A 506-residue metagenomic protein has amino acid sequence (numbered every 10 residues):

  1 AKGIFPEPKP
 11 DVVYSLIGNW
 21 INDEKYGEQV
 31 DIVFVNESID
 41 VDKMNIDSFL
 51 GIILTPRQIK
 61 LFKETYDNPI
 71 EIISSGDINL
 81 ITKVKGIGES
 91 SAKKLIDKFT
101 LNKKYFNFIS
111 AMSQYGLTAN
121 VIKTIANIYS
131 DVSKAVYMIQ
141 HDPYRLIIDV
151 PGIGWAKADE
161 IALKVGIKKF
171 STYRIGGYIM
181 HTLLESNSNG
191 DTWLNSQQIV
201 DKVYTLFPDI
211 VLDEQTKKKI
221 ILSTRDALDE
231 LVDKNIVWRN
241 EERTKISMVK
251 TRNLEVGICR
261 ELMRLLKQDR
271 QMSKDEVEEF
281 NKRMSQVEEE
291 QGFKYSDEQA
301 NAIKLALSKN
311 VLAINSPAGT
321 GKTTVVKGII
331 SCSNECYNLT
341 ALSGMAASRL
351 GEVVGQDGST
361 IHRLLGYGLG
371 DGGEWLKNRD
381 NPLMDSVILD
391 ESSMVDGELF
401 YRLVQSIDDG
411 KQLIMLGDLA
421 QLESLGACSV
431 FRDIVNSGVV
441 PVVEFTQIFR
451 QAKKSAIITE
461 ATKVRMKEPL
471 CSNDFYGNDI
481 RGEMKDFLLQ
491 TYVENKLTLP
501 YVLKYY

Functional and structural regions predicted by a protein language model:
A1-K9: Beta-strand/loop nucleic-acid-binding surfaces
P10-Y26: Flexible glycine-rich surface loops and low-complexity tracts that mediate binding to linear polymers
S113, L184-S188, N235-K304: Pre-P-loop entry segment of helicase/translocase ATPase cores
K322: Conserved lysine of the Walker
V325, I329: Hydrophobic positions on the alpha1 helix immediately C-terminal to the Walker A/P-loop
C336-S406, E444-I448, I457-L470, G477-R481: Conserved P-loop NTPase motor core of helicases/translocases
L419-Y506: Conserved helicase motor core of P-loop NTPases
